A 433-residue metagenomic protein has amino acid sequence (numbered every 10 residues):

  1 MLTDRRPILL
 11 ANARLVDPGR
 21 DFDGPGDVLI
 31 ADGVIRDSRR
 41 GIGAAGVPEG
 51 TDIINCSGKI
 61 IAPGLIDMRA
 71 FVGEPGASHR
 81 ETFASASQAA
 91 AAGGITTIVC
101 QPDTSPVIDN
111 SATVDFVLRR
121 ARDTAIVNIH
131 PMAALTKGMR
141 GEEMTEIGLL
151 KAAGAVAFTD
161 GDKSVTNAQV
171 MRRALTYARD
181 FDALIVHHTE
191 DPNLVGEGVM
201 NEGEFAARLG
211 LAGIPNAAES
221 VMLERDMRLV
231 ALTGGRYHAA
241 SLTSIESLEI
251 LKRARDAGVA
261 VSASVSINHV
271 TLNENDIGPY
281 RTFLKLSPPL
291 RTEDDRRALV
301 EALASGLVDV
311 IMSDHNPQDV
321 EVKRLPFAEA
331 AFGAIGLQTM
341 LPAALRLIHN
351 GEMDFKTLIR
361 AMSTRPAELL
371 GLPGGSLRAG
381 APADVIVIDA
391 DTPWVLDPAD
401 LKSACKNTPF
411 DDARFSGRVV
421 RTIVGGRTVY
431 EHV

Functional and structural regions predicted by a protein language model:
M1-P48: N-terminal metal-binding scaffold of metallo-dependent hydrolase/deaminase domains
A13, G33, G58, R69 (+14 more regions): Divalent metal-coordination and catalytic microenvironments
G43-I61: Active-site metal-binding motif and surrounding structural segment of the metallo-beta-lactamase
C56-T124: Metal-associated gating/positioning segment near the N- to mid-region
S111-N128, T176-H187, T339: Alpha-helix-loop-beta-strand connector modules within alpha/beta enzyme cores
E142-I311: Histidine/acidic residue-rich metal-binding segments in metalloenzymes
R208-G234, A304-S305, V310-I311, N316-T392: His/Asp/Glu-enriched, well-ordered alpha-helical/loop segment that forms or immediately abuts the divalent-metal
P326-E329, P382-V433: C-terminal cap of metal-dependent C-N hydrolases
